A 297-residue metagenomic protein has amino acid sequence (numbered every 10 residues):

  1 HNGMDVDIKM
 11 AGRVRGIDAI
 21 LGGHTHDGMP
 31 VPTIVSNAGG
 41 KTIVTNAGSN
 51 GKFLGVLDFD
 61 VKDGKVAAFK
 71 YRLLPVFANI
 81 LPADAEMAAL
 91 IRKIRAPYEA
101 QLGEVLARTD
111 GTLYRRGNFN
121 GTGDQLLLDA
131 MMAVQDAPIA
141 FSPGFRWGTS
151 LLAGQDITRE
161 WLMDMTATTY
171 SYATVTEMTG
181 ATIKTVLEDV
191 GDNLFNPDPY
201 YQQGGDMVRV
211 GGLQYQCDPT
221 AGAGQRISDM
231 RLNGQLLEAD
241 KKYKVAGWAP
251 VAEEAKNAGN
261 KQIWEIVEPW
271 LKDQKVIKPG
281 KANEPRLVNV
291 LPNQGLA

Functional and structural regions predicted by a protein language model:
H1-D5, R146-W147: Short, internal active-site loops enriched in acidic
M4-D58, D206: Conserved beta-sheet core of the metallophosphoesterase superfamily
S36, A47-A297: Catalytic centers of hydrolytic enzymes
